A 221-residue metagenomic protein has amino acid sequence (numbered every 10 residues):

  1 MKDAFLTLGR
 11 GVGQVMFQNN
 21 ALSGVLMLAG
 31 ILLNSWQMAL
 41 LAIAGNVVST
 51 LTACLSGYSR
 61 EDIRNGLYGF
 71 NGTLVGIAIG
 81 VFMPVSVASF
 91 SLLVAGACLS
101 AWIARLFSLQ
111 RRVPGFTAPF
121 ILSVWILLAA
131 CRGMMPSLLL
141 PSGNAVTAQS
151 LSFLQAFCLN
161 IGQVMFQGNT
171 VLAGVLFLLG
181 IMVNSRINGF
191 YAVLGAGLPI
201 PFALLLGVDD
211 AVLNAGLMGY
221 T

Functional and structural regions predicted by a protein language model:
M1-Y58, I161-Q167, A173-N184: N-terminal signal-anchor module of multipass membrane proteins
G30, L41-S49, A53, G57 (+15 more regions): Alpha-helical transmembrane segments in multi-pass membrane proteins
I31-A44, M83-A95, F157-T170, A211-T221: Structural signature of hydrophobic alpha-helical transmembrane segments
S35, C54-D62, L109, R132 (+5 more regions): Transmembrane helix-loop junctions in multipass membrane proteins, especially transporters and channels
S59-L74, R112-F116, G189-L194, V212-T221: Short, non-helical or kinked segments that cap or interrupt transmembrane helices
L106-R112, V183-I187: Membrane-interface helix-boundary motifs at transmembrane edges
F116-T170: Long hydrophobic alpha-helical segments that form multi-pass transmembrane helix bundles in integral membrane proteins
F177-L179, N184-L217: Transmembrane helical segments that form the transport core of multi-pass membrane transport proteins
